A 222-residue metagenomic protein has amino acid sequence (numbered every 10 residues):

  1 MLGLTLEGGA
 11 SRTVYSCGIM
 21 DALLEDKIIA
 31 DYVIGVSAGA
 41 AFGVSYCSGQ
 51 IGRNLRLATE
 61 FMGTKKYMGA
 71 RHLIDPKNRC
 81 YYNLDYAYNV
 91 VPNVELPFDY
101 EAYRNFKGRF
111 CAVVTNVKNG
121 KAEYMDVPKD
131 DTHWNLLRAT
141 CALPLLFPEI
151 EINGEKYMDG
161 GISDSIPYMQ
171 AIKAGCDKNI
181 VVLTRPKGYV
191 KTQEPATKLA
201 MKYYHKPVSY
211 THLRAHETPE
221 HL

Functional and structural regions predicted by a protein language model:
M1-V36, V44-R214, P219: Patatin-like phospholipase
L222: Conserved AMP-binding A3 loop
